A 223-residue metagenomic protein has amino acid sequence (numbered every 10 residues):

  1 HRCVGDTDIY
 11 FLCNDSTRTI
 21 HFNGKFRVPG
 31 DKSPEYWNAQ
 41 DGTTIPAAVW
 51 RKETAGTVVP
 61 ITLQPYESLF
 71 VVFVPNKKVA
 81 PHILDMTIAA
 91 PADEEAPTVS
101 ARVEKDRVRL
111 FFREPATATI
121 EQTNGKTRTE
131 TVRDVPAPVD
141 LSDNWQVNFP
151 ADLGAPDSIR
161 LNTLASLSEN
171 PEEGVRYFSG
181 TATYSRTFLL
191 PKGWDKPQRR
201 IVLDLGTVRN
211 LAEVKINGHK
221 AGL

Functional and structural regions predicted by a protein language model:
H1-N162, S166-T181, L189-Q198, A221-G222: Carbohydrate-binding surfaces of carbohydrate-active enzymes
Y184: Extended, loop-rich substrate-binding clefts of extracytoplasmic carbohydrate-active enzymes
F188-L190, W194-K220: Aromatic-lined ligand-binding clefts that engage carbohydrates, nucleic acids, or primary amines
